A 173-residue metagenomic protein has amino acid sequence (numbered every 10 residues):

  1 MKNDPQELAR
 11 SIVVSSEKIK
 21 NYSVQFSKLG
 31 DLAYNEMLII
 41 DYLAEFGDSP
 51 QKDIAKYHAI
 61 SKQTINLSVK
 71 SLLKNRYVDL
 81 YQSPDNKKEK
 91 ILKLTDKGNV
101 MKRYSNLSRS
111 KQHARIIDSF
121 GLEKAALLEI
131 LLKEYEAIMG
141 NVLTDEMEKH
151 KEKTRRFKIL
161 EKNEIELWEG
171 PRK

Functional and structural regions predicted by a protein language model:
M1, E123-K173: C-terminal regulatory/oligomerization modules of transcriptional regulators
M1-G30, E161, E166-K173: N-terminal leader segment of winged-helix/HTH proteins
D4, L8, Y34-N35, K97 (+1 more regions): N-terminal positioning helix adjacent to the helix-turn-helix/winged-helix DNA-binding module
I12, I40-L43, L132: Hydrophobic structural patches
I12-S23, H58, M101-F120, Y135-E146: Alpha-helical linker/hinge and terminal dimerization helices associated with HTH transcriptional regulators
Y22-T64: N-terminal helix-turn-helix DNA-binding core of bacterial DNA-binding proteins
S71-I130: Charged, amphipathic alpha-helical coiled-coil/dimerization segments
